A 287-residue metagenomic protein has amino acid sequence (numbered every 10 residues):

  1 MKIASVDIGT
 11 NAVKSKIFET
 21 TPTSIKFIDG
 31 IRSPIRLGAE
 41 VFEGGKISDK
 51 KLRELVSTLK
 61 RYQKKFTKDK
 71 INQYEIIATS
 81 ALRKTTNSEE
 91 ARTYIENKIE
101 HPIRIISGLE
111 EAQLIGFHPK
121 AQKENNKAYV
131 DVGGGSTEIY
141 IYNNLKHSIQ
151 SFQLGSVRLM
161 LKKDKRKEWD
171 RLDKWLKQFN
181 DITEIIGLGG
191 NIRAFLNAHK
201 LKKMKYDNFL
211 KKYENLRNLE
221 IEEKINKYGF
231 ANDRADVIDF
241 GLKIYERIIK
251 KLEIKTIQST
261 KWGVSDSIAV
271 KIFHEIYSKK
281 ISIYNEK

Functional and structural regions predicted by a protein language model:
I3-D7, K127-D131: Short glycine-aspartate micro-motif
A4, I17-T20: Active-site neighborhood of HAD-like aspartate-dependent phosphohydrolases
T10, G134: Short, glycine/acidic-enriched loop or turn micro-motifs at the edges of active sites
A12-K14: Short N-terminal binding/cap micro-motifs at the start of the first secondary-structure element
I17, E40-I71, T79-A91, E96-N126 (+1 more regions): Helical "lid/coupling" subdomains associated with nucleotide-phosphate turnover
T23-I28, K146-S148: Beta-strand initiation motifs
I25-R36, T67: Conserved ATP-binding subdomain of kinase catalytic cores across diverse folds
G135-I141: Acidic, divalent-metal-coordinating active-site segment for phosphoryl/phosphodiester hydrolysis, typified by short
